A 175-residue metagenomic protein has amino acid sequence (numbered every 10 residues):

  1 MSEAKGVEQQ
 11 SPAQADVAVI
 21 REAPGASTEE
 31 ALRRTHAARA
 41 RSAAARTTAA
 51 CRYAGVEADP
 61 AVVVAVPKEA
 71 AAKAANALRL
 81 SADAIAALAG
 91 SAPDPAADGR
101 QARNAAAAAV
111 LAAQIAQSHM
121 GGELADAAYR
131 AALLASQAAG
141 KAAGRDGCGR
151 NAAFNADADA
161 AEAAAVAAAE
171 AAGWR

Functional and structural regions predicted by a protein language model:
E3-E162, G173-W174: Structured binding/interaction patches within domain cores
V166: Structured alpha/beta or helical-core interaction and ligand-binding surfaces enriched in interleaved
